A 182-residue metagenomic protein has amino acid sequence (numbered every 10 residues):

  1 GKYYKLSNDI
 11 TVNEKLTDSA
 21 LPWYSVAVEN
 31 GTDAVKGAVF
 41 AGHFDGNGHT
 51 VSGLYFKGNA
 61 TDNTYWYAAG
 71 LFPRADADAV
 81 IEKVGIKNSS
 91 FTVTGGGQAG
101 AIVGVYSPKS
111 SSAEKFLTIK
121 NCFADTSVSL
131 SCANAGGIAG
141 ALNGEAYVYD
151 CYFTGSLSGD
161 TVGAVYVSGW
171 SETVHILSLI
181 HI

Functional and structural regions predicted by a protein language model:
G1-L179: Surface-exposed repetitive/solenoidal architectures
I182: Calmodulin-binding IQ motif helices
